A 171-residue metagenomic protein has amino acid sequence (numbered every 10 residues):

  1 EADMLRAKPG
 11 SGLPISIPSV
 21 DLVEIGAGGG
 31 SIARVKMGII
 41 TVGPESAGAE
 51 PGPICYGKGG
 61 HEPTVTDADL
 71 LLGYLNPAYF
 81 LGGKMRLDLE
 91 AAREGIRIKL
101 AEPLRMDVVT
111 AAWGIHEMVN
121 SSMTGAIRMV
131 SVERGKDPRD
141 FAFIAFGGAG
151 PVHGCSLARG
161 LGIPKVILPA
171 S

Functional and structural regions predicted by a protein language model:
E1-S171: N-terminally biased helix-coil "hinge/interface" segments that flank
